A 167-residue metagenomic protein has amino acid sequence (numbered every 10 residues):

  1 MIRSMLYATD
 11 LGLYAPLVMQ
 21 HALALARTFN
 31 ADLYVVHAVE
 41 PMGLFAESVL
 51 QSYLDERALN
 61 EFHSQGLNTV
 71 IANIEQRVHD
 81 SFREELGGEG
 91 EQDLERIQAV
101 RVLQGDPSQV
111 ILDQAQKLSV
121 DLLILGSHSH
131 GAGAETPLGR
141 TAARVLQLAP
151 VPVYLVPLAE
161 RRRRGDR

Functional and structural regions predicted by a protein language model:
M1, A72, Q76, D80-L123 (+1 more regions): Structural beta-alpha unit
M1-S64: Small/aliphatic-rich secondary-structure junction motif
V18, F45-S48, L112-D113, T136 (+1 more regions): Short, well-ordered secondary-structure micro-motifs
H37, S127-H128, P157-L158: Short secondary-structure boundary segments
R57-N73, L94: Short glycine/proline- and acidic residue-enriched helix-loop micro-motifs that form flexible lids or anion-recognition
L122-Q147, R162-G165: Glycine-rich, Arg-bearing micro-motifs that act as flexible, cationic patches
V151-R162: Short, flexible loop segments at boundaries between secondary-structure elements
